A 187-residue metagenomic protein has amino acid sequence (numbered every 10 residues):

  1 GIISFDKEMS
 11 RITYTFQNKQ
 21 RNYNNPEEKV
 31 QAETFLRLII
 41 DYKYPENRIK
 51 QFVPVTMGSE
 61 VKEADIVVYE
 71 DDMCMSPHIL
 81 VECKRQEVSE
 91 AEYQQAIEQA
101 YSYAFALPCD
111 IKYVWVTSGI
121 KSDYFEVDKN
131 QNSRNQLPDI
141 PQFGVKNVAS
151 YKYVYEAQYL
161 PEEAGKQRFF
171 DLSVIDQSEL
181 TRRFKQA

Functional and structural regions predicted by a protein language model:
G1-Y113, K121-A187: A short, conserved, highly charged catalytic patch centered on acidic carboxylates
